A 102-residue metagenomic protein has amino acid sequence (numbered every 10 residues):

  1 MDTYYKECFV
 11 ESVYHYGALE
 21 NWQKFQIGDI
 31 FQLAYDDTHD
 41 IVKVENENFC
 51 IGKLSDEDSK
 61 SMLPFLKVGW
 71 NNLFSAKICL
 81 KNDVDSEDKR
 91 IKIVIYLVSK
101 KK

Functional and structural regions predicted by a protein language model:
M1-K102: Conserved active-site motif detector
